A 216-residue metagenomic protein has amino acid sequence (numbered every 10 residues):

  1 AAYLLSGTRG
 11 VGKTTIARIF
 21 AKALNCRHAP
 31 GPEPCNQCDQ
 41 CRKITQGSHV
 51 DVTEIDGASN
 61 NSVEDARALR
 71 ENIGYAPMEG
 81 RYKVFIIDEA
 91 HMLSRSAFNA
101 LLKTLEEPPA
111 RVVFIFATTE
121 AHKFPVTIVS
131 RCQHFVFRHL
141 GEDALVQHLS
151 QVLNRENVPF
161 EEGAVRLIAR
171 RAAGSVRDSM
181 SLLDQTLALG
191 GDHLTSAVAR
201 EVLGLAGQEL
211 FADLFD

Functional and structural regions predicted by a protein language model:
A1-H134: P-loop/Walker A NTP-binding region and its immediately flanking N-terminal helices in P-loop NTPase folds
K22, D39, K43-V50, D65-A68 (+4 more regions): Extended, largely alpha-helical regulatory/partner-binding modules appended to the mid-to-C-terminal parts
